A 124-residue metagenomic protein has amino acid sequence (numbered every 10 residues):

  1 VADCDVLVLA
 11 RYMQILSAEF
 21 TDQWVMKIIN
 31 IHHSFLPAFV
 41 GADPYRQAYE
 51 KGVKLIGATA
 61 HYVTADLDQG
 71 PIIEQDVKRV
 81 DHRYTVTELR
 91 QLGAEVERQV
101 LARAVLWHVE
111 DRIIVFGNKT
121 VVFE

Functional and structural regions predicted by a protein language model:
V1-C4: Glycine-rich phosphate-binding loop signature in dinucleotide/nucleotide-binding domains
V6-E124: Donor/substrate-binding cores of folate-linked one-carbon enzymes
